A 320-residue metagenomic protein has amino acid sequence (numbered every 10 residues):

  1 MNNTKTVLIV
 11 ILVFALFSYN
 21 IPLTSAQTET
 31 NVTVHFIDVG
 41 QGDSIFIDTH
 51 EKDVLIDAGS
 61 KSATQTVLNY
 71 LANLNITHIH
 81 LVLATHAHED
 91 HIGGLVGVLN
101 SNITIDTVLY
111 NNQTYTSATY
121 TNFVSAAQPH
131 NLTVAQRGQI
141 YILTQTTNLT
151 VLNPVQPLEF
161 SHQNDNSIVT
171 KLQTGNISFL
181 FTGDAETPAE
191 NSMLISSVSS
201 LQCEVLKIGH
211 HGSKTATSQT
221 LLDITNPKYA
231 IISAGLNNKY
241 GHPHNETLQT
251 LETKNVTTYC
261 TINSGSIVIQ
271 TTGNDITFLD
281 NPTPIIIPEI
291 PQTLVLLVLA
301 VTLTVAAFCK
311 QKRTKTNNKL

Functional and structural regions predicted by a protein language model:
M1-Q27, I285-L320: Secretory targeting signatures
S18-I286: Non-globular, low-confidence helical/coil segments that flank catalytic cores
